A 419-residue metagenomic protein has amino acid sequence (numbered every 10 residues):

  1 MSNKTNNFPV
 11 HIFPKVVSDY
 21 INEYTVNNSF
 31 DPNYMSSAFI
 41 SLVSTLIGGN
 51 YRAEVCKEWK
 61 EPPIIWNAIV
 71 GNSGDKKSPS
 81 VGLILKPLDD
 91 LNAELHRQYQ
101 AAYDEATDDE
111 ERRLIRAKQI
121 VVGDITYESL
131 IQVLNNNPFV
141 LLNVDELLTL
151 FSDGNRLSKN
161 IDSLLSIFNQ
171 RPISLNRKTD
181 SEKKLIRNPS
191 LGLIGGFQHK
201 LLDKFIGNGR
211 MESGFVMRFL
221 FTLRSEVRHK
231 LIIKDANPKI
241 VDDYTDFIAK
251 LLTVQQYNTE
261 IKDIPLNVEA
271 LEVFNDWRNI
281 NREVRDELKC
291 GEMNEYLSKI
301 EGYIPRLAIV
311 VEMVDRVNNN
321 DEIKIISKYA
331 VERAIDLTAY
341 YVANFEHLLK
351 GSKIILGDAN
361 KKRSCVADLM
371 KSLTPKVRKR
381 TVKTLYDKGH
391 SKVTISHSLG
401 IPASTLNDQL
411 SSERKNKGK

Functional and structural regions predicted by a protein language model:
M1-K376, R380-K383, K388-S398, P402-N407 (+1 more regions): Phosphate-handling catalytic cores of nucleic-acid transaction enzymes
